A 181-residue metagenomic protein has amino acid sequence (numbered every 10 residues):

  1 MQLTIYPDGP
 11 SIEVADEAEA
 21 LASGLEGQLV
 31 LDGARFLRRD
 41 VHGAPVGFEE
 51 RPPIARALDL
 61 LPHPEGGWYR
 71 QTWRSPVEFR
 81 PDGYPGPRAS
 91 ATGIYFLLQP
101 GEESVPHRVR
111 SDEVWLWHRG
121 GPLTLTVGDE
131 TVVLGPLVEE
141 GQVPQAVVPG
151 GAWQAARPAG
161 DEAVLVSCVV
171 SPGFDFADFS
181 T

Functional and structural regions predicted by a protein language model:
M1-V46: Structured N-terminal alpha/beta-domain signature that marks small ligand/cofactor-binding or signaling modules
D8, D32-A146, A155-A156, D161-A163 (+1 more regions): Non-catalytic, conserved peripheral segments adjacent to functional cores
P149-G150: A secondary-structure boundary/capping signal
